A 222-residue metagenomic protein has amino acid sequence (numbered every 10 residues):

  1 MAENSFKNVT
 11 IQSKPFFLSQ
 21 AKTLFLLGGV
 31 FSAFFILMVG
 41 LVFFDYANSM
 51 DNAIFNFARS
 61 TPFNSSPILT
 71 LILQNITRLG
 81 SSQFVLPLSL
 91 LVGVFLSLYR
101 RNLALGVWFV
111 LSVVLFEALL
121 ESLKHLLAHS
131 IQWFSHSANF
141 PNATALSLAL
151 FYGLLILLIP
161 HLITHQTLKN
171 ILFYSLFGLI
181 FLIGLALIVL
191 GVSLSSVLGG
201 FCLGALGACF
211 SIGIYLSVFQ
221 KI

Functional and structural regions predicted by a protein language model:
A2-S82, H125-Q132: N-terminal transmembrane-helix/juxtamembrane module of multi-pass inner/ER membrane proteins
F25-L27, A104-S112, I171-L176, S196-G200: Alpha-helical transmembrane segments of integral membrane proteins
L26-L41, S89-F95, G178-I183: Hydrophobic core of alpha-helical transmembrane segments in multi-pass integral membrane proteins
I36, V114-S122, G178-I188: Aromatic-anchored segments of alpha-helical transmembrane domains
N75-L86, N139-L148: Structural signature of hydrophobic alpha-helical transmembrane segments
S89-F116: Interfacial segments of alpha-helical transmembrane regions
W108-S112, F116, L120, G200 (+2 more regions): Alpha-helical transmembrane segments in multi-pass membrane proteins
I131-I222: Membrane-embedded catalytic cores of phosphoryl/pyrophosphoryl-handling enzymes
